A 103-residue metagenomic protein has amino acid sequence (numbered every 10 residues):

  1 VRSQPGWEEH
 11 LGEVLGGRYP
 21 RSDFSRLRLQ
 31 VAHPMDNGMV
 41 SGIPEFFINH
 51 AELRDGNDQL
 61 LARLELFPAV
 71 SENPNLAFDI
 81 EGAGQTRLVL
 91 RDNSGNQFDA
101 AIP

Functional and structural regions predicted by a protein language model:
V1, G84-N93: Short, aromatic- and glycine-rich surface loops/edge beta-strands on solvent-exposed regions
R2-S22: Short, compositionally biased P/S/T/A/G/V-rich stretches that sit at domain boundaries
D23-L27: Structural beta-strand segments of beta-rich domains
Q30-P44: Short amphipathic, basic-aromatic surface patches that mediate peripheral association with negatively charged
R54-E65, Q97-F98: Surface-exposed loop/edge segments in extracytoplasmic proteins
F67-E72: Short proline/glycine- and polar residue-rich coil/turn motifs
N73-I80: Exposed aromatic-hydrophobic patches
R91-A101: Short acidic/polar inter-strand loop motif in beta-rich domains
